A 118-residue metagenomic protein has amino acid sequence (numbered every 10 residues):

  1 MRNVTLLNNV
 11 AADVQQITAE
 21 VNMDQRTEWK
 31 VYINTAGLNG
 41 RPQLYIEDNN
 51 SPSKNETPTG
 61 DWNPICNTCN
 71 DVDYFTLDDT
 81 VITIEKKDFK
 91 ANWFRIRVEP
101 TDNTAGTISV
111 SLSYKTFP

Functional and structural regions predicted by a protein language model:
M1-V14, S113-P118: Short, intrinsically disordered N-terminal pre-domain segments
A11-M23, N49: Short Trp-Ser/Thr-centered turn/loop motifs at beta-strand boundaries
I17-V21, D79-K87: Exposed aromatic-hydrophobic patches
A19-P42: Aromatic, loop-rich ligand-recognition surfaces of beta-strand-rich domains
Q25-I33, K86-T107: Noncatalytic modules at the cell exterior or secretory-pathway interfaces, chiefly beta-strand-rich lectin/adhesion
I33, I46-D48, V98, L112: Residue-level recognition of conserved beta-strand positions in structured domain cores
T35-T80: Non-cytosolic beta-sandwich-type ligand-binding/adhesion modules
C66-C69, T104-P118: Short, low-complexity N-terminal tether/leader segments at secretion or assembly junctions of large, surface-exposed
